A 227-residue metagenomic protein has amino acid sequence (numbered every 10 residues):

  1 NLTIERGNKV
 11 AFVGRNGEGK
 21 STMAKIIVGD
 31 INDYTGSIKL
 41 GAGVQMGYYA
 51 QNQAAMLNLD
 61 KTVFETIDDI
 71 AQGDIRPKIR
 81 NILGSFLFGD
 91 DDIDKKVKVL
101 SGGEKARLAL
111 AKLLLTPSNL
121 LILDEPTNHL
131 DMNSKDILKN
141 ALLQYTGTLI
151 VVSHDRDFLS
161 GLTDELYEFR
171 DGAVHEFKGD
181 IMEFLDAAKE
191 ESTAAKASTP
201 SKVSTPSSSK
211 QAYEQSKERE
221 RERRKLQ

Functional and structural regions predicted by a protein language model:
N1-Q227: ABC ATP-binding cassette signature C-motif
